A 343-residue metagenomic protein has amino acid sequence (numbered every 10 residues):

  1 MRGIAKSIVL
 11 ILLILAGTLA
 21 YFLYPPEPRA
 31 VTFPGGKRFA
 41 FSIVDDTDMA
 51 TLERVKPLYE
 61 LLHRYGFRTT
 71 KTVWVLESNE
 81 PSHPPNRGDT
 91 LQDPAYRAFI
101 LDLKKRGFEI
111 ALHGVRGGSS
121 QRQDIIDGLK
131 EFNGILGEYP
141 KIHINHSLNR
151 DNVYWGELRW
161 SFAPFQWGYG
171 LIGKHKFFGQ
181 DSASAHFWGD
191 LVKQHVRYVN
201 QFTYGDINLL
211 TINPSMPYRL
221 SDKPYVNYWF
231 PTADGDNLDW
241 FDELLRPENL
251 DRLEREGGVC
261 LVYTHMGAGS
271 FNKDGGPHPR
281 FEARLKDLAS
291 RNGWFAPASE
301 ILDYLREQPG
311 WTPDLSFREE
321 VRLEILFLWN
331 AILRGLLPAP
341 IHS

Functional and structural regions predicted by a protein language model:
R2-I11, G17-K223, F241-V262, F271-S343: Catalytic alpha-helical scaffold of carbohydrate-active enzymes acting on polysaccharides/glycoconjugates
Y225-L238, M266-K273: Surface-exposed cleft-lining segments at the edges of enzyme active sites
